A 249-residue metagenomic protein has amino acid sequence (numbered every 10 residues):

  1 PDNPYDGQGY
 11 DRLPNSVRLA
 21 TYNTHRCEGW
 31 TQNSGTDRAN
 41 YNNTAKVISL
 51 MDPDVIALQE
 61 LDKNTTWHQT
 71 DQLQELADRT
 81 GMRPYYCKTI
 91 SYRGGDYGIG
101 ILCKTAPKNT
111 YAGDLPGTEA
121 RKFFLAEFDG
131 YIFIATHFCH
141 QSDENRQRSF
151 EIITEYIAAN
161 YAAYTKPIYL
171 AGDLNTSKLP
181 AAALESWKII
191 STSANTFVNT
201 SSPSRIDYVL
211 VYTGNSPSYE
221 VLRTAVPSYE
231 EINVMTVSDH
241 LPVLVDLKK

Functional and structural regions predicted by a protein language model:
P1-G7, A112, E144, A158-Y169 (+1 more regions): Metal-dependent phosphoester-hydrolase catalytic domains
P1-R79, S91-G95, D239, K248-K249: N-terminal, active-site-proximal structural segment of metallo-dependent hydrolase catalytic domains
N3-Y10, E60-I132, F138, E220-P227 (+1 more regions): Structured beta-strand-rich core segments of catalytic domains in phosphoester-bond hydrolases
R12, L102-T105, L125-G130, Y212-T213 (+2 more regions): Active-site beta-strand termini and strand-to-loop segments that position acidic
N15-A20, D96-G98, A120-K122, D129 (+3 more regions): Residues that flank catalytic or metal-binding motifs in active/ligand-binding sites
R18-T24, T44-Q69, F133-T136, I152-A183 (+2 more regions): Active-site beta-strand/loop signature of hydrolases that rely on acidic residues for catalysis
C27-N33, Y111-D114, H137-R146: Surface-exposed cleft-lining segments at the edges of enzyme active sites
T36-T44, Y86, N199, S228-E231: N-terminal post-signal-peptidase region of extra-cytosolic proteins
